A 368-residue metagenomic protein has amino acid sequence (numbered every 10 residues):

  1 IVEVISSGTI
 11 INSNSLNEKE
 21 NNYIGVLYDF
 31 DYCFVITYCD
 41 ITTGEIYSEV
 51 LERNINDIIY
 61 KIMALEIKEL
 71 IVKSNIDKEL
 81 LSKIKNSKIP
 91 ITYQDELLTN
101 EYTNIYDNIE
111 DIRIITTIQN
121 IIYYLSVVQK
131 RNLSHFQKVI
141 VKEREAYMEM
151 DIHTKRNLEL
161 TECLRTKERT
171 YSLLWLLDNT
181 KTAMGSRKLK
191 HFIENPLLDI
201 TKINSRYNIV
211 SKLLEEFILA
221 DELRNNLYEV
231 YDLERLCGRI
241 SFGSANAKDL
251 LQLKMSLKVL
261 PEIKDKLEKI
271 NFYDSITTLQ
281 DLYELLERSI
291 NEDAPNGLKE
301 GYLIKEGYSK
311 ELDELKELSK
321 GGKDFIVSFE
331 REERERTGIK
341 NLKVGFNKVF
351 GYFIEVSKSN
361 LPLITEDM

Functional and structural regions predicted by a protein language model:
I1-K212, D221, N225-Y228, D232-S241 (+1 more regions): Charged catalytic and DNA/RNA-contacting regions of genome-maintenance and nucleic-acid-processing enzymes
V26-L27, N341-G345, F353: Short, surface-exposed charged micro-motifs
S74, F346, V356-K358: Active-site proximal loops enriched in glycine and acidic residues that flank catalytic Cys/His/Asp and coordinate
I203-V210, N360, I364-M368: Short, charged amphipathic alpha-helical segments flanked by flexible coils
E216-F217: Short intracellular "coupling" helices and adjacent cytoplasmic loop segments at the cytosolic face of multi-pass
L285, S289-I290, Y352-D367: Cytosolic, long alpha-helical scaffolding segments
D324-V344: Flexible, glycine/threonine-enriched loop-and-boundary segments that flank and lead into catalytic domains of large
